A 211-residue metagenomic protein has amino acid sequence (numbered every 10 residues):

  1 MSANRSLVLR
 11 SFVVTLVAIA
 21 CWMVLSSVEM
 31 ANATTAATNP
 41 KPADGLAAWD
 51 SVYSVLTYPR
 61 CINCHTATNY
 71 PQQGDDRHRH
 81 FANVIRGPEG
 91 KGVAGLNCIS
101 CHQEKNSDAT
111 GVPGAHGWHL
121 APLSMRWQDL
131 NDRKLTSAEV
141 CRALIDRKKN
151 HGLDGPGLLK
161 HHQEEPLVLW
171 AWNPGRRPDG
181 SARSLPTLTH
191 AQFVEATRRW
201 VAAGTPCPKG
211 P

Functional and structural regions predicted by a protein language model:
M1-L9: N-terminal secretory signal peptides that target proteins for export/translocation
F12-S26: Bacterial N-terminal signal peptides
V14, S54-T57, K91-A94, K134: Residue-level signal for mature regions of secreted extracellular proteins and peptides
V24-A36: Signal peptide processing junction and immediate N-terminal pro/mature segment of secreted/exported proteins
T35-V55, P71, D75-K91: Electrostatic cytochrome c docking/interface patches
D50, P59, N106, V112-P211: C-type cytochrome heme-c attachment and multiheme electron-transfer modules
P59-T68, G95-K105: The canonical Cys-X-X-Cys-His
H65-T66, Q73-R77, A109-G114: Short, solvent-exposed loop/turn and secondary-structure capping segments
